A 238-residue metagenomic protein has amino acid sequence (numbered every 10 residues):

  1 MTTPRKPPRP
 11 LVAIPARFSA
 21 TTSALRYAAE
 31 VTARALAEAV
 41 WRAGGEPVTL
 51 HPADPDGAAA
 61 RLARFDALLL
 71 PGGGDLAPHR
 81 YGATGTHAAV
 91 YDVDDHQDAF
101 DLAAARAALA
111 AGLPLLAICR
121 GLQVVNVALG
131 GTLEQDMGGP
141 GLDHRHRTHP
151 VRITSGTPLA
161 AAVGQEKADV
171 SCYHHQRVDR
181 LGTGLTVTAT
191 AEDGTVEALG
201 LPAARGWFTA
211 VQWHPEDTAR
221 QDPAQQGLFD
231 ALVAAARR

Functional and structural regions predicted by a protein language model:
M1-L116, V127-L129, E134, G138-T148 (+6 more regions): N-terminal beta1-alpha1 cap of cysteine-dependent amidohydrolase-like domains
A117, L122: Glycine-rich beta-to-alpha active-site loop
C172: Short, basic/aromatic recognition patches
F208-W213: Active-site-proximal beta-strand elements of phosphoester/diester hydrolases
